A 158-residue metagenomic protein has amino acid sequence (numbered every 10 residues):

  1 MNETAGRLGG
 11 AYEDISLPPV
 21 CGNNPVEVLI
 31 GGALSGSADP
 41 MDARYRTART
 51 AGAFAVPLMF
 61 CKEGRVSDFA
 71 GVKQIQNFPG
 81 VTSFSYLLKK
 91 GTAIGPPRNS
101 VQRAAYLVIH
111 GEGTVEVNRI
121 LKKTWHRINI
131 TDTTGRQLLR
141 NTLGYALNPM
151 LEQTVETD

Functional and structural regions predicted by a protein language model:
T4-F69: Active-site "cap" helix and flanking loop/linker of ATP-utilizing ligase/carboxylase catalytic domains
P19, G71-N77, K122-H126: Short intrinsically disordered coil segments
E27, Q76, V115-N118: Generic structural signal for individual residues within well-ordered alpha-helical segments across diverse proteins
A43-A48, K73-I75, I94-R98: Short proline/glycine-enriched turn/loop segments at secondary-structure junctions
A51-V56, P79-S83, V101-A104: Active-site lining segments that contact anionic ligands and/or coordinate catalytic metals
M59-A93: Glycine-rich active-site loop/lid that clamps phosphate-bearing ligands
K89-D158: Generic C-terminus detector
